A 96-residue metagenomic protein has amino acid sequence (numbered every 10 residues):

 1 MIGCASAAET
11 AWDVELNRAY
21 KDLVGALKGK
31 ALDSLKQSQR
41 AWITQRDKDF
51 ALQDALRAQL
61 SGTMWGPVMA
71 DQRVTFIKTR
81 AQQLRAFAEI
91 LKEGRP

Functional and structural regions predicted by a protein language model:
M1-P96: N-terminal alpha-helical modules
